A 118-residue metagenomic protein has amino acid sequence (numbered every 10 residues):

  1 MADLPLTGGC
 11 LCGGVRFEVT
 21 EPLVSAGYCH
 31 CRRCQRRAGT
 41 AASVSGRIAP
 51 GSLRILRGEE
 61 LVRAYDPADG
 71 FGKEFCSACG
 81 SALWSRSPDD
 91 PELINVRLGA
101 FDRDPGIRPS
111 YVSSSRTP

Functional and structural regions predicted by a protein language model:
M1-P118: A short Gly-Trp-Pro
